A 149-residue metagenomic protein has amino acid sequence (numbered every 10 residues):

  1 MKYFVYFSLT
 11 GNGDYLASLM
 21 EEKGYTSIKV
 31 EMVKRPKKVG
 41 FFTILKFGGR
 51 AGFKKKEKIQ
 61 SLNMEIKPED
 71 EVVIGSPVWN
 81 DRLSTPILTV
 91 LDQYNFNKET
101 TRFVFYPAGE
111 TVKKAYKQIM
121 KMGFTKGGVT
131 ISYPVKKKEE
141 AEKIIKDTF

Functional and structural regions predicted by a protein language model:
M1-V72, D81, L88, D92 (+1 more regions): N-terminal beta1-alpha1-beta2 submodule of the flavodoxin-like/Rossmannoid cofactor-binding fold
D14, S84-I87, K113-Y116, K138-E142: Conserved strand-to-helix beginnings and helix N-cap segments that scaffold or border functional pockets
I66-K67, D92-E99, G123-F124: Short, conserved loop/helix-junction motifs that constitute active-site signature segments in enzyme catalytic cores
S76-P77: Glycine-rich, N-terminal phosphate-binding loop of Rossmann-like dinucleotide-binding domains
F105-T111: Short beta-alpha junction loops
K114-T125: Short, aromatic/basic amphipathic alpha-helical patches
G127-F149: Glycine-rich phosphate/pyrophosphate-binding loop and the adjoining helix
